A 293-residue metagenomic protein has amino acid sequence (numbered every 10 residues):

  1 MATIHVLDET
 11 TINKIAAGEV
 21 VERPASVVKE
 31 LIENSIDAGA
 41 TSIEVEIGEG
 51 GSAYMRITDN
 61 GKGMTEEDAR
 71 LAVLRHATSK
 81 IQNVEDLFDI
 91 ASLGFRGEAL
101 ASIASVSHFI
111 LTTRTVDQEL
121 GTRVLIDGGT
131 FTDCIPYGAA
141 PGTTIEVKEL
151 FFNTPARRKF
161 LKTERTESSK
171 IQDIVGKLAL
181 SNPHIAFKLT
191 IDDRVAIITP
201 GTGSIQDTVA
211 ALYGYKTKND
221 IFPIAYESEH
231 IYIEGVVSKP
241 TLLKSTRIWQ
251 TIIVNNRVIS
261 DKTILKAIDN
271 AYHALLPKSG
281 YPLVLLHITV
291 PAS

Functional and structural regions predicted by a protein language model:
M1-S293: N-terminal phosphate-binding caps/lids of nucleotide- and nucleic-acid-binding domains
